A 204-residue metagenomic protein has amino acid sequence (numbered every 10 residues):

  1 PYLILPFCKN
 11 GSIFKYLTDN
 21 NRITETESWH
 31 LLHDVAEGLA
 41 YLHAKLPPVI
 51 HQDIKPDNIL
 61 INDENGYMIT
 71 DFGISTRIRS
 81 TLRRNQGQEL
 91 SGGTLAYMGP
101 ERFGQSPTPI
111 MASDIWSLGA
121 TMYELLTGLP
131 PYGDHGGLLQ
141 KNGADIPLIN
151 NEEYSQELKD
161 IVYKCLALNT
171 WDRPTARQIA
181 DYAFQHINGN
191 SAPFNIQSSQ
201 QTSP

Functional and structural regions predicted by a protein language model:
P1-S12: Conserved short submotifs of the Hanks-type protein kinase catalytic core that shape the nucleotide-binding pocket
L46-I61: Catalytic-loop of the protein kinase fold
Q86-E101: Conserved activation segment of eukaryotic-like protein kinases, specifically the C-terminal portion of the activation
R102-A112: Conserved end of the kinase activation segment
L166-Q178: A conserved short helix/loop substructure at the end of the activation segment of eukaryotic-like protein kinase domains
